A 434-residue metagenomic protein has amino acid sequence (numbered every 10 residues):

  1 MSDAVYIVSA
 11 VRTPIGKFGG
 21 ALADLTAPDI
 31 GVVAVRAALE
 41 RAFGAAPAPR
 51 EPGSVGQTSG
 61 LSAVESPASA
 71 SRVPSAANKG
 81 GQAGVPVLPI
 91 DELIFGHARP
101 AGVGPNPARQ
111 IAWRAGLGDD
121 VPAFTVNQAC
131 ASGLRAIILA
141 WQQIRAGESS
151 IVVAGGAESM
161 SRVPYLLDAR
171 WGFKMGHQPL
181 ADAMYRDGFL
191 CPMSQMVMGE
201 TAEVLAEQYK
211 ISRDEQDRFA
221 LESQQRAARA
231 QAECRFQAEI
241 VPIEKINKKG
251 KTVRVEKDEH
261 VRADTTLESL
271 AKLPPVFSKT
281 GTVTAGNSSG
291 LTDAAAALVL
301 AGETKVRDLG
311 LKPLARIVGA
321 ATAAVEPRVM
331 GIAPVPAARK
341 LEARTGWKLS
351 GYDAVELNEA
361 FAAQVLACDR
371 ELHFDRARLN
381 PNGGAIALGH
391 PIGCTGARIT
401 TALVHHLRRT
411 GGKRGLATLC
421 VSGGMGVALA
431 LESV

Functional and structural regions predicted by a protein language model:
M1-P28, V32, A37, L267-I332 (+6 more regions): Condensing-enzyme catalytic core mediating Claisen C-C bond formation in acyl metabolism
S2, W141, I151-V204: Flexible glycine-/small-residue-enriched beta->alpha junction loops that bind anionic phosphate/pyrophosphate groups
S2-G56, G60, P67, A76-V103 (+6 more regions): Conserved active-site "lid/cap" helical segment
R12-T13, D24, P28, V32-V33 (+5 more regions): N-terminal extracellular/periplasmic Venus flytrap/periplasmic-binding protein-like
P47-E51, H97-I151, A181, P192-E200 (+4 more regions): Conserved catalytic cysteine-centered active-site region of acyl-thioester-dependent Claisen-condensing enzymes
N127-E158, A206-R235, A297-T304, D369-R370 (+2 more regions): Active-site-proximal alpha-helical scaffold in enzymes
T201-E203, F236-E239, V318-A387: Active-site pocket-lining segment
